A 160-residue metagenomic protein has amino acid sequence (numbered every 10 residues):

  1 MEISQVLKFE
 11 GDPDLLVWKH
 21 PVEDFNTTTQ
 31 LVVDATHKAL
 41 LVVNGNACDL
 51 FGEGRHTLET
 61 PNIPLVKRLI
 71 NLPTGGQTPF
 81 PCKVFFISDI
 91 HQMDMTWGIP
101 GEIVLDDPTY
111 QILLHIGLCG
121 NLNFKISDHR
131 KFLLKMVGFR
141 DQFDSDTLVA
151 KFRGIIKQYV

Functional and structural regions predicted by a protein language model:
M1-V160: N-terminal hydrophobic membrane-entry segments
